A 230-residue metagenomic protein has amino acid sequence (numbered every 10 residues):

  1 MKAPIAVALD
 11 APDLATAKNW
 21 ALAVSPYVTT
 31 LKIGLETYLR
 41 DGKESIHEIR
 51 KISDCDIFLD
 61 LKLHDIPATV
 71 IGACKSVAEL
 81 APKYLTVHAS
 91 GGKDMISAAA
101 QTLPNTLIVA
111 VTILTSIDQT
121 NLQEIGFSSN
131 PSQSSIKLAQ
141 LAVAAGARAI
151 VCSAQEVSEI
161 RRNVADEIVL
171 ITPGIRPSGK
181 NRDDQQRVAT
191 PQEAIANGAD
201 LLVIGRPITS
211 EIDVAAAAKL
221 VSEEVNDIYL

Functional and structural regions predicted by a protein language model:
K2, D65-A149, S153-S158, N163-I171 (+1 more regions): Conserved anion-binding
A6, T29-K32, F58, K83-T86 (+3 more regions): Conserved beta-strand positions in the central sheet of alpha/beta enzyme cores
V7, L31, K62, L85 (+5 more regions): Conserved, mostly hydrophobic/aromatic
P12-A23, A68-K75, P131-L141, Q186-E193: Short, acidic/polar
P26, I52, L80, A145 (+1 more regions): Structural motif
L35-Y84: Metabolite-binding pocket within alpha/beta catalytic cores that recognizes anionic/polar moieties
L80-G92, G174-P177, D184-R187, P191-A217: Glycine-rich phosphate-binding active-site loops on the catalytic face of alpha/beta enzymes
I96-T102, I195, I208-L230: C-terminal helical cap(s) of enzyme catalytic domains, especially alpha/beta-barrels
